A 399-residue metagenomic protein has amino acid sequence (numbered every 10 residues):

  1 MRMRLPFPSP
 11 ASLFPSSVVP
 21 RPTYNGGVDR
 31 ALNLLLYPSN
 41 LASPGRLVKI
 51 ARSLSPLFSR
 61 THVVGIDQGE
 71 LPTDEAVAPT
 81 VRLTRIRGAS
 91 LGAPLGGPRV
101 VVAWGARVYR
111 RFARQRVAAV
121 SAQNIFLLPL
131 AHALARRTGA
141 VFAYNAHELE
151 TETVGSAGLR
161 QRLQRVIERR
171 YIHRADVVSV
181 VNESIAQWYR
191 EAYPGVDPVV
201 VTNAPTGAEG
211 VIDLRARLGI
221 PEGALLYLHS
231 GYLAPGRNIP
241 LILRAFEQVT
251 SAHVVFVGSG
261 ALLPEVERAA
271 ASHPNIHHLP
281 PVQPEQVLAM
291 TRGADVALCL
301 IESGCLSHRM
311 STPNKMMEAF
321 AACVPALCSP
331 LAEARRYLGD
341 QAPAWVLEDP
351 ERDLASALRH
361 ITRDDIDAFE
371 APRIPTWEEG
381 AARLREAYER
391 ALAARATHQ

Functional and structural regions predicted by a protein language model:
N33-L36, S179, P221-R237, I242-E247 (+2 more regions): Conserved donor-binding/catalytic core segment of Leloir-type glycosyltransferases
G45, R237, Q283-M290, C299-M317 (+1 more regions): Nucleotide-sugar-dependent
R52, P56, A106-A113, P129 (+3 more regions): Membrane-proximal helix-turn-helix segments that form the acceptor-binding/catalytic region of lipid-linked
D67, R169-P198, P205-E209, R336-D340: A short, active-site helix/loop in glycosyltransferases that binds the activated sugar's phosphate group
R99-A103, V141-A143, E150-R170, Q187 (+2 more regions): Nucleotide-sugar donor phosphate/pyrophosphate-binding loop at the beta->alpha transition of glycosyltransferases
L218, D349, T362-A393: A charged, aromatic-enriched C-terminal amphipathic alpha-helix characteristic of glycosyltransferases across folds
P264-A289: Nucleotide-activated donor-binding/catalytic signature segment of Leloir-type glycosyltransferases, i.e., the conserved
D340-R352, H360-R363: Conserved acidic donor-binding segment of nucleotide-sugar-dependent glycosyltransferases
